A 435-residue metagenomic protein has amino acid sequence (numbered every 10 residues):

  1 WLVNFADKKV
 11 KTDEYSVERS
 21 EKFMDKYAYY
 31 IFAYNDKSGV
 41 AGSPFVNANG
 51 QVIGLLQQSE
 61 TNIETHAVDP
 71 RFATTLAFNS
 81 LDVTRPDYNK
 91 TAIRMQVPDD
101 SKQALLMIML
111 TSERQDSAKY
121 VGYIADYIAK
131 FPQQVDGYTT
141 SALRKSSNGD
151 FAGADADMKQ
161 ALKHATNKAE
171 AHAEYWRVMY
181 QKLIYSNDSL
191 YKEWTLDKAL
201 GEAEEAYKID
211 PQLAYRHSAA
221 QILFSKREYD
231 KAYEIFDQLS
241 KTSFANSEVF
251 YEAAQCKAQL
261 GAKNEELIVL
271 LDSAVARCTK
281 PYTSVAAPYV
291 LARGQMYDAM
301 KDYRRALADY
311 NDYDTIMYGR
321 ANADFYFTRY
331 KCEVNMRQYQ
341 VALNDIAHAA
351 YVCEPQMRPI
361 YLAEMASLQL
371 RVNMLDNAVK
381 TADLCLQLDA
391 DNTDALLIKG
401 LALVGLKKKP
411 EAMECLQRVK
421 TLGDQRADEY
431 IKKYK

Functional and structural regions predicted by a protein language model:
W1-Y29, N35-A41, L56-A67, T84: Flexible, gly/ser-rich surface segments that form the specificity/activation loops bordering the active-site cleft
L55-K119: C-terminal cap/linker of serine protease catalytic domains
Q134, K168, Q212-L213, N246 (+6 more regions): Residue-level recognition of tetratricopeptide repeat
T140, E174, S218, E252 (+6 more regions): Canonical tetratricopeptide repeat
S147, Q181-Y185, S225, Q259-L260 (+4 more regions): Register position in tetratricopeptide repeats
L401, G405-K435: Terminal, low-structured helical/coil segments at or just beyond the last alpha-helical repeat
